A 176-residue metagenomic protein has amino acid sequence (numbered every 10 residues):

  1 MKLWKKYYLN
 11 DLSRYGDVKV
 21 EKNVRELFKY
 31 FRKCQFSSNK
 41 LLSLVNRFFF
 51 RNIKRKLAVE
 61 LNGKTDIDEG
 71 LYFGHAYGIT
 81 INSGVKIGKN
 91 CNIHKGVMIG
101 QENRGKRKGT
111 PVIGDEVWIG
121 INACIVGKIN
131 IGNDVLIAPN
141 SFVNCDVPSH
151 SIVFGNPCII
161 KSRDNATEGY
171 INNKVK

Functional and structural regions predicted by a protein language model:
M1-L57, C158, A166-K176: Terminal amphipathic alpha-helical/low-complexity segments used for targeting or macromolecular assembly
N39-S43, N62, V143: Short linear motifs in intrinsically disordered
L57, G63, D68-E69, G74-Y77 (+12 more regions): Left-handed beta-helix
